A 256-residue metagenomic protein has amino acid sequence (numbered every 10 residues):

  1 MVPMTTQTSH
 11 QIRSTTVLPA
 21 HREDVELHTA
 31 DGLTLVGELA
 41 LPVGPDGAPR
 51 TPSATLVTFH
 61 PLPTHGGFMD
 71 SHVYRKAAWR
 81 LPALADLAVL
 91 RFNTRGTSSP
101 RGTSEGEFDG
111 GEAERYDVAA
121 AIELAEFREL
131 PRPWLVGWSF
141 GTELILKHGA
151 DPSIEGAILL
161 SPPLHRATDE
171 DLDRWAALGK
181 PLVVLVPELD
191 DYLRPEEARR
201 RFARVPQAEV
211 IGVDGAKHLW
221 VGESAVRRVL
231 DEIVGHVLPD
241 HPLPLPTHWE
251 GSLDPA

Functional and structural regions predicted by a protein language model:
M1-T29, L33-P49, F140, L243-A256: An N-terminal hydrophobic leader/cap segment in hydrolases
E26-H28, L33-R128: Serine-hydrolase catalytic machinery in alpha/beta-hydrolase-like enzymes
V136-I145: Gly/Ala-rich beta-loop-alpha elbow adjacent to hydrolase catalytic centers
H165-R166, E188-L193, H218-L219: Acidic catalytic loop of the alpha/beta-hydrolase fold
E170-L172, L193-A203, A225: Short alpha-helix in the alpha/beta-hydrolase fold that links the catalytic acid
L178-G179, V184-V186, D190: Short beta-strand/loop motif that positions the catalytic acidic residue of the alpha/beta-hydrolase fold
A203-L219: Catalytic histidine neighborhood in serine/cysteine hydrolases with alpha/beta-hydrolase-type architecture
A216-R228: Catalytic histidine-centered segment of alpha/beta-hydrolase-like enzymes
